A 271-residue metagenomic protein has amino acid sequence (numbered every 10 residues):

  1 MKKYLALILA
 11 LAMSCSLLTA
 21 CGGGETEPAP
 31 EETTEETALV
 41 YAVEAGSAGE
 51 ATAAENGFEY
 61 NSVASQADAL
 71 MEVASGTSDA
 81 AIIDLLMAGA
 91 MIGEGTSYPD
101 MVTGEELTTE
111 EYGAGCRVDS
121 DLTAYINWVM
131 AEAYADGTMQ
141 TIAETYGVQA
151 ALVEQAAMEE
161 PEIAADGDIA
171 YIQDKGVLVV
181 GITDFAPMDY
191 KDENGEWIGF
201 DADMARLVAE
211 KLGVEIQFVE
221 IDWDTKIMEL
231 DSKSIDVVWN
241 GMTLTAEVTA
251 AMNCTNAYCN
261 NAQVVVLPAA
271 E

Functional and structural regions predicted by a protein language model:
M1-L9: Positively charged n-region of N-terminal signal peptides that target proteins for export
S16-A20: C-terminal motif of bacterial Sec signal peptides marking the signal peptidase cleavage site
G22-E25: Bacterial signal peptide processing site
P28-E35, V43, A51, N56-Q66 (+6 more regions): Extracytoplasmic small-molecule ligand-binding "clamshell" domains of the periplasmic binding protein/Venus flytrap
E35, M87-T108, C116, R206 (+2 more regions): Acidic, polar ligand-binding/catalytic clefts
A38-V40, G113, V177-V179, L267: Residues that mark the start of a beta-strand
S47, E111-A157, A202-K211, L267-E271: Extended ligand-binding regions for polar small-molecule ligands
E55-G113: Ordered, small/hydrophobic-rich secondary-structure cores
